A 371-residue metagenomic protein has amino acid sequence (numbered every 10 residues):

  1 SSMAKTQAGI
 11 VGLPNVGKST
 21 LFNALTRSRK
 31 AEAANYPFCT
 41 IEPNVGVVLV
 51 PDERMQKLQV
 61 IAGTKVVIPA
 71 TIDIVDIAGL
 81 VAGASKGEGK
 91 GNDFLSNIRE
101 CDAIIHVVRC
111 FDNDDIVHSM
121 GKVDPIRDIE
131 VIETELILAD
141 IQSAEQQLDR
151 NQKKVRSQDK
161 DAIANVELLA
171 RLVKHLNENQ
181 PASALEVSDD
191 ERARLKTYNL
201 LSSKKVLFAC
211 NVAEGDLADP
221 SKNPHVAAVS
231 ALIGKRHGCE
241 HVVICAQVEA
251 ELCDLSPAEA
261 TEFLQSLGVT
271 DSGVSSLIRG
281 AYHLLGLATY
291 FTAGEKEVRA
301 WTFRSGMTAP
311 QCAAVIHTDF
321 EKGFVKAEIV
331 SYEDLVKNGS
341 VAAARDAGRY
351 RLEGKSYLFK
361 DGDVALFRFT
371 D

Functional and structural regions predicted by a protein language model:
S1-S2, D124: Serine residues within intrinsically disordered or low-complexity segments
S2-D115: Conserved G1/Walker A P-loop phosphate-binding module
S2-V11, V16, F22, R150-L358 (+1 more regions): C-terminal-of-GTPase-core extension/linker across diverse P-loop GTPases
L25, G87-K90, S119-K122, S221-H225 (+1 more regions): Short, glycine/charged-enriched secondary-structure capping and boundary segments
F38, D52-M55, K65-I74, E88-D102 (+9 more regions): Amphipathic alpha-helical transducer elements in NTP-driven molecular machines
G46-P51, A78-E88, R99-K160, H175-S188 (+1 more regions): Conserved Switch II/interswitch segment of TRAFAC-class P-loop GTPases
E100, K360-D361: Short, flexible surface segments
